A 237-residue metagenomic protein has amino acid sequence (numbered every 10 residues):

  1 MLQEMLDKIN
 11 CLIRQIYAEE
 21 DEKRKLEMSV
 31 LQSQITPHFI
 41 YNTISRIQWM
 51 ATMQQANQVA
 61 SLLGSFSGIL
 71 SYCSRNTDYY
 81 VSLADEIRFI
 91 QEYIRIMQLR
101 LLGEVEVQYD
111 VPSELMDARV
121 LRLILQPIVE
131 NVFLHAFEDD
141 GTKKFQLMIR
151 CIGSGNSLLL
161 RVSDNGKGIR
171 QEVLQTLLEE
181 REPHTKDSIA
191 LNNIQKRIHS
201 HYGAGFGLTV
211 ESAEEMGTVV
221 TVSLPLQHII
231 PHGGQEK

Functional and structural regions predicted by a protein language model:
M1-E211, G217-S223: Two-component histidine phosphotransfer core
H232-K237: Intrinsically disordered, low-complexity acidic/proline-/asparagine-rich linker or regulatory tail/stalk regions
